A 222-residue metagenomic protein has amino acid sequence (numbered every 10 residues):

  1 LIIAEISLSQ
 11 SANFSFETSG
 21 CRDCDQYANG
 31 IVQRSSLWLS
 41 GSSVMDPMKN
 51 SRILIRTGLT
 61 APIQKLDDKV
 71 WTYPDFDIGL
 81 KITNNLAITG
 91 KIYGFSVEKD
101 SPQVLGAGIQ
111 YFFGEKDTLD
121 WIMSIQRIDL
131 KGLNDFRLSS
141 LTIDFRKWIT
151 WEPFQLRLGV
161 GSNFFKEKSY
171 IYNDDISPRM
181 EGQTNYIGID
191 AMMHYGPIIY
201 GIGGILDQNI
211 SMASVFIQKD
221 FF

Functional and structural regions predicted by a protein language model:
A4-S9: Sec/Tat signal peptide C-region and signal peptidase I cleavage site
Q10-L54, A61, K65-V70, K131-I199 (+2 more regions): Outer-membrane beta-barrel transmembrane domain signature
G58, K91, G203: A cross-family glycoside hydrolase active-site/sugar-binding cleft signature
P62-D120, Q126-R127: Glycine- and aromatic-enriched membrane insertion/assembly motifs of diderm outer-membrane and organelle channel
D75-D77, G106-G108, T142-D144, Y186-D190 (+1 more regions): Membrane-embedded beta-strand positions in outer-membrane beta-barrel channels/transporters
K99-S101, K168-S169, S211-V215: A short, polar/proline- and glycine-enriched secondary-structure boundary/capping micro-motif
D117, N209-S211: Short loop/turn segments at connectors of secondary-structure elements within structured domains
